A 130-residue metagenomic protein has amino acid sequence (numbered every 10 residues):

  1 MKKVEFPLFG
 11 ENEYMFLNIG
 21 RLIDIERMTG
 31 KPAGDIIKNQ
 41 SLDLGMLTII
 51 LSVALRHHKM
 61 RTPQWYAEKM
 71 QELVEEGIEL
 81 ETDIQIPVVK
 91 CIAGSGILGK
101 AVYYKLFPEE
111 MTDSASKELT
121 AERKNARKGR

Functional and structural regions predicted by a protein language model:
M1-P7, R27-Q40, G45, H57-R130: Charged interaction scaffolds used for protein-protein
L8-N12: Glycine-centered positions within short beta-strands or beta-hairpins
M15, I23-T29: Short amphipathic alpha-helical "interface-anchor" segments enriched in bulky aromatics
N18: Residue-level signal for threonine
L51: Active-site/pore-lining binding-face segments in mid-to-C-terminal subdomains
A54: Short, structured surface segments that line ligand/substrate-binding pockets
